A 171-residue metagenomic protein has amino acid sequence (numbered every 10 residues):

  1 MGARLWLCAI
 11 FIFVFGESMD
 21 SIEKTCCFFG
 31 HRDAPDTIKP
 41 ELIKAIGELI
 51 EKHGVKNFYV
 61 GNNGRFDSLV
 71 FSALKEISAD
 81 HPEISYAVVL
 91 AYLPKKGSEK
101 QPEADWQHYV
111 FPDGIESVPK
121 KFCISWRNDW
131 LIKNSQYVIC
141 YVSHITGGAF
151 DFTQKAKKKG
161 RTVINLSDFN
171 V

Functional and structural regions predicted by a protein language model:
F11-F15: Aromatic (phenylalanine/tyrosine) cluster motif
M19-N170: Acidic/glycine-enriched connector segments
